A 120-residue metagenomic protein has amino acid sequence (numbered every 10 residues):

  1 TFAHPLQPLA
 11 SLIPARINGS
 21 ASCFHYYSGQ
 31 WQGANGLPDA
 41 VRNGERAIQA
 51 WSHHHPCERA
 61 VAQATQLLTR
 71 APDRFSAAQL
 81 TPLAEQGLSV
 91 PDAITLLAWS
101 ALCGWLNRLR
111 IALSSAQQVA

Functional and structural regions predicted by a protein language model:
T1-A120: Hydrophobic alpha-helical segments
